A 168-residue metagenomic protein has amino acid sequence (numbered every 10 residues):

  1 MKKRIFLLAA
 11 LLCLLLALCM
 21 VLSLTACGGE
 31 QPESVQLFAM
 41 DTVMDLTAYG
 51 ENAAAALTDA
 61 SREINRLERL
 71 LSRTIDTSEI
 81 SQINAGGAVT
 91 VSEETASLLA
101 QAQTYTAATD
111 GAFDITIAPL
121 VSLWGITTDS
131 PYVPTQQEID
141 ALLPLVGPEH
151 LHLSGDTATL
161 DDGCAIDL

Functional and structural regions predicted by a protein language model:
K2-L12: Bacterial N-terminal signal peptides that target proteins for export
L16-C19, S23-L168: A contiguous, well-ordered beta/alpha segment that forms the leading edge of an enzyme domain
